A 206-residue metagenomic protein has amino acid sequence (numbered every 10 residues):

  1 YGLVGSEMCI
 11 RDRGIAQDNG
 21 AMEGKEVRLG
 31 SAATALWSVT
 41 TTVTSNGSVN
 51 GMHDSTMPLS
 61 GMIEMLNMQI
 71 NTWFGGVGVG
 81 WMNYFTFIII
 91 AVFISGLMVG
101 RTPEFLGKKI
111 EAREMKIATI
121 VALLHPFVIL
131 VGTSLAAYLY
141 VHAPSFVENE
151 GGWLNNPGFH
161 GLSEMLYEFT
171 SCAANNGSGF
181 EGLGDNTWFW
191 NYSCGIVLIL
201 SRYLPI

Functional and structural regions predicted by a protein language model:
Y1, Y84, Y138-Y140, Y167 (+2 more regions): Sequence-level detector for tyrosine residue identity
Y1-I10: Single conserved hydrophobic/aromatic residue that forms the stacking wall/gate of nucleotide- or nucleobase-binding
L3-V4, S31, R101, G161: Generic structural microfeature
S6, T40, I70, M82-L97 (+2 more regions): Hydrophobic cores of alpha-helical transmembrane segments in multi-pass integral membrane proteins
R11-V79, V147-S201: P-loop potassium selectivity filter motif centered on the GYG triad
S48-K116: Long hydrophobic segments that form regular secondary structure
L66-G78, I94-E104, V128-P144, S178-N186: Transmembrane helix-loop junctions in multi-pass membrane proteins
F105, T119, L123-P126, G161 (+1 more regions): Non-catalytic alpha-helical scaffold/packing segments enriched in small hydrophobic residues
